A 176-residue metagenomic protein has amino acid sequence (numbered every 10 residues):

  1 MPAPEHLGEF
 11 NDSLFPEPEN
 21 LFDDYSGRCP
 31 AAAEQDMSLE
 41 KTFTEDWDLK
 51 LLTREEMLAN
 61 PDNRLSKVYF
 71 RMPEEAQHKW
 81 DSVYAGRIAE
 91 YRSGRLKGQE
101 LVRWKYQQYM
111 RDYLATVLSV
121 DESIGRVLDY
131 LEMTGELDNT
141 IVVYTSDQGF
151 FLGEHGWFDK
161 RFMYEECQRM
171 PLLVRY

Functional and structural regions predicted by a protein language model:
M1-N139, V143-Y176: Active-site-proximal cap/lid insertion segments
